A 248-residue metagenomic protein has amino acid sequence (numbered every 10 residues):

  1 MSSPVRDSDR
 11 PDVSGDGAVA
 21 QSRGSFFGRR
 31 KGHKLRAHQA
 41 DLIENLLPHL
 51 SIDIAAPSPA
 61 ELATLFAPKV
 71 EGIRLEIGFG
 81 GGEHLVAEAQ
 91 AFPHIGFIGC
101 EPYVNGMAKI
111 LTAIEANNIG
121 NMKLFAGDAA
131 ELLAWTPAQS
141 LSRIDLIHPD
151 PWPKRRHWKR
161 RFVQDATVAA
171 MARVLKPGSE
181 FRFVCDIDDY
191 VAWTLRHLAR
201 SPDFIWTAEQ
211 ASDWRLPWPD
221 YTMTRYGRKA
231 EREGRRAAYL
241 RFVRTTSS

Functional and structural regions predicted by a protein language model:
S2-L75, E83-F92: S-adenosyl-L-methionine
L75-I77, C100: Conserved beta-strand/loop positions that form the S-adenosyl-L-methionine
G80: Conserved glycine-rich SAM-binding loop
Y103: Conserved SAM/SAH-binding beta-strand->alpha-helix loop
L111-L141: S-adenosyl-L-methionine
V163-P177: A short glycine-rich, Lys/Arg-flanked "PGG" loop and its adjoining helix->strand segment in the class I
P177-C185: Conserved beta-strand signature within the Rossmann-like core of class I S-adenosyl-L-methionine
R196-S248: Class I S-adenosyl-L-methionine
